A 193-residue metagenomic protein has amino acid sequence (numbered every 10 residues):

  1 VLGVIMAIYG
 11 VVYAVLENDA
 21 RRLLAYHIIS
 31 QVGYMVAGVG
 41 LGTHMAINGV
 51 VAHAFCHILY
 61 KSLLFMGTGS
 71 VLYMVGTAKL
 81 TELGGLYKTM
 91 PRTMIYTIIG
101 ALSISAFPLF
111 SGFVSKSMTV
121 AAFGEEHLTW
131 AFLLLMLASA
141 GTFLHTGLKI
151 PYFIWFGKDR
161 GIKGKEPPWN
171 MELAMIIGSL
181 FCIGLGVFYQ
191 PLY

Functional and structural regions predicted by a protein language model:
V1-N170: Hydrophobic transmembrane alpha-helices and their helix-loop junctions in integral membrane proteins
K165-Y193: Hard-cation-handling environments
